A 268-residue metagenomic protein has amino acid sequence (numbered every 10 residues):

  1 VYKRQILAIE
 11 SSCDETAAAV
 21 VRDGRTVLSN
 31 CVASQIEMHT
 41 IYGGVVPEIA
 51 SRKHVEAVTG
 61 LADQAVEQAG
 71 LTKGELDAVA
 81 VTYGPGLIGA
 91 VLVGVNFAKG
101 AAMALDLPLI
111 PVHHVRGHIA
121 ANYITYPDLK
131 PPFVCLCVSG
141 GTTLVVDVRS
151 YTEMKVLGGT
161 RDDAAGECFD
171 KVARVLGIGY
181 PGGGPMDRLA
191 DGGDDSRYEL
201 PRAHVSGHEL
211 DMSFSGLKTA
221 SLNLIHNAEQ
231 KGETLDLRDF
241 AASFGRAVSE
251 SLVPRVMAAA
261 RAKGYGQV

Functional and structural regions predicted by a protein language model:
V1-Y2: Short, small-residue-biased leader/transition segments that mark boundaries at the very start of proteins
D14-I49, M154-V156: Short glycine-rich, Thr/Ser-proximal phosphate-binding strand/loop in the N-terminal lobe of ATP-dependent enzymes
T16-V21, C135-C137, T143-D147: Short beta-strand scaffold segments in enzyme catalytic cores
A33, K53-A69, S251, R255-V256: Short, well-ordered amphipathic alpha-helical segments that serve as non-catalytic structural scaffolds within diverse
G60, A65-K99: Short beta-strand-loop/turn "lid" adjacent to the catalytic site in phosphate-handling enzymes
V112-V134: Conserved phosphate-binding catalytic cores of ATP/NTP-utilizing and phosphoryl-transfer enzymes
P127, S150-D194, K218-T219, N223-A228: Glycine-rich phosphate-binding loop plus the immediately following alpha-helix
R188-V268: A contiguous, well-structured pocket-lining segment that forms one wall/lid of small-molecule binding clefts in soluble
